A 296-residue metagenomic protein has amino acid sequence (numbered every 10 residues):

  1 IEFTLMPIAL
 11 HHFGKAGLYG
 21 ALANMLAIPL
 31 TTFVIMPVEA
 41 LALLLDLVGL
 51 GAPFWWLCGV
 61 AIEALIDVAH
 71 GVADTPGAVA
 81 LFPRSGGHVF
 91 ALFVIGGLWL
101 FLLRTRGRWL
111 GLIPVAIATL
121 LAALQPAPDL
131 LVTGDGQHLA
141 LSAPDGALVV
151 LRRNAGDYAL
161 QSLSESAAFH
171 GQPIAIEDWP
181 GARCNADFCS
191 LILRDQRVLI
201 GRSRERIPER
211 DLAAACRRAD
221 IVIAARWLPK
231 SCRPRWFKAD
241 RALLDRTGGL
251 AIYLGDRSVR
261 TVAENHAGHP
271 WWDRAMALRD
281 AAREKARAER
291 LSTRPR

Functional and structural regions predicted by a protein language model:
I1-S142: Transmembrane helix-bundle segments that form internal channels/tunnels in multi-pass membrane proteins, characterized
V34, A69-G71, A147-V150, K230: Short amphipathic alpha-helical segments with coiled-coil-like heptad repeat character
L43-D46, S162-E165, A215-C216, W271: Generic hydrophobic, helix-prone segments enriched in Leu/Val/Ile
A78-V79, R153-D157, A288-R294: Short, charge- and proline-biased low-complexity linear segments that act as flexible interaction/docking motifs
G86, I95-G96, G136, D145-A147 (+3 more regions): A broadly conserved detector of short glycine/acidic/proline-rich loop/turn motifs that flank catalytic sites and bind
A123-L193: Membrane-interface segments at or immediately adjacent to transmembrane helices that form the boundary between
C189-R194, G201-R296: Solvent-exposed soluble domains appended to multi-pass membrane proteins
